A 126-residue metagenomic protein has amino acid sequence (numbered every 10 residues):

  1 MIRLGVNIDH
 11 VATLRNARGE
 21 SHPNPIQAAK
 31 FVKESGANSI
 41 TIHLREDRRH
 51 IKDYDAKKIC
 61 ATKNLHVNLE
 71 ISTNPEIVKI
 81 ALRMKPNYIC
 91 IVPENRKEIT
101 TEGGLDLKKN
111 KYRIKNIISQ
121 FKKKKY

Functional and structural regions predicted by a protein language model:
M1-L69, N74-P75, L82-K85: Conserved N-terminal beta1-alpha1 strand-loop-helix module at the mouth
E76, R83-Y126: Conserved anion-binding
